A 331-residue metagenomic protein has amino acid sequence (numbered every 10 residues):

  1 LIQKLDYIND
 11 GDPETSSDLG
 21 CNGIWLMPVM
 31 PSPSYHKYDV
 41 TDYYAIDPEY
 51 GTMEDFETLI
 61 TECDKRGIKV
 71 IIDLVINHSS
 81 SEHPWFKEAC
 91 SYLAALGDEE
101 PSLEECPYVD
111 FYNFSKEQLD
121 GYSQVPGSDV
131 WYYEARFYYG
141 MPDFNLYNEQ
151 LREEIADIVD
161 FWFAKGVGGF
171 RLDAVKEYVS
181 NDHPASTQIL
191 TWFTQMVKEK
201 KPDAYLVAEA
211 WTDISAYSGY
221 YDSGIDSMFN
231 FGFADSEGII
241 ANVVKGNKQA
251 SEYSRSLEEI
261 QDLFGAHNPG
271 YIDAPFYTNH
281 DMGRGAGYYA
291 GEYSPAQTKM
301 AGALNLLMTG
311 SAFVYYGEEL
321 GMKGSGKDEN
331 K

Functional and structural regions predicted by a protein language model:
L1-I8, I155, V159, I260: Generic hydrophobic alpha-helical segments
L1-Q150, A164, V175-S223, F231 (+1 more regions): Acidic/aromatic-lined carbohydrate-recognition and catalytic surfaces of CAZymes acting on diverse glycans
G20, K37, G51, G166-G169 (+3 more regions): Glycine-centered flexibility sites
I76-H78, G140, A156-N181, G270-M282: Active-site groove signature of glycoside hydrolases
E82, K87-A89, A94-K116, T194-Q195 (+1 more regions): Conserved alpha/beta catalytic core and glycan-binding cleft of carbohydrate-active enzymes
